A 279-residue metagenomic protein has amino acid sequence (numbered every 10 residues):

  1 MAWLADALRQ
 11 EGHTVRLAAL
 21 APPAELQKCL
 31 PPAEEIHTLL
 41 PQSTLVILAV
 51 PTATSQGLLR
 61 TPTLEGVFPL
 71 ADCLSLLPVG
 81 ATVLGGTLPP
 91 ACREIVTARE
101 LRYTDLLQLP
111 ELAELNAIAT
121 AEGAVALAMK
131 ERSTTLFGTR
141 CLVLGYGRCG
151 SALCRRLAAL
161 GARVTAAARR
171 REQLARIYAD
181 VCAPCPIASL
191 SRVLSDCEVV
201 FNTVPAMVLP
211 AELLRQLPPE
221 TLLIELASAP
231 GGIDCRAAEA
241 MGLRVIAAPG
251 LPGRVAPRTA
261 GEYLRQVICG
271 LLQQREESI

Functional and structural regions predicted by a protein language model:
M1-L8, F137-L157: Glycine-rich adenosine-cofactor-binding loop
E11-K28, L160-D180: NAD(P)-binding Rossmann-fold cofactor-contacting core
T14-L20, T82-T87, V164-A168, V200-T203 (+1 more regions): Short, hydrophobic beta-strand segments that form beta-sheet elements in well-ordered domains
A18-A24, P51, T87-R93, A168-Q173 (+1 more regions): Short, polar loop motifs at secondary-structure junctions
K28-T44: Short amphipathic alpha-helices and their capping/turn segments at secondary-structure boundaries
I36, P51-S55, G66-T82, I177-G253: Rossmann-like adenosine-cofactor binding region
I47-G138, A248, V267: Glycine/serine-rich phosphate-binding loop and adjoining beta1-alpha1 elements at the start of nucleotide-handling
T82-L106, A227-Q273: Rossmann-fold NAD(P)-binding glycine/threonine-rich loop
